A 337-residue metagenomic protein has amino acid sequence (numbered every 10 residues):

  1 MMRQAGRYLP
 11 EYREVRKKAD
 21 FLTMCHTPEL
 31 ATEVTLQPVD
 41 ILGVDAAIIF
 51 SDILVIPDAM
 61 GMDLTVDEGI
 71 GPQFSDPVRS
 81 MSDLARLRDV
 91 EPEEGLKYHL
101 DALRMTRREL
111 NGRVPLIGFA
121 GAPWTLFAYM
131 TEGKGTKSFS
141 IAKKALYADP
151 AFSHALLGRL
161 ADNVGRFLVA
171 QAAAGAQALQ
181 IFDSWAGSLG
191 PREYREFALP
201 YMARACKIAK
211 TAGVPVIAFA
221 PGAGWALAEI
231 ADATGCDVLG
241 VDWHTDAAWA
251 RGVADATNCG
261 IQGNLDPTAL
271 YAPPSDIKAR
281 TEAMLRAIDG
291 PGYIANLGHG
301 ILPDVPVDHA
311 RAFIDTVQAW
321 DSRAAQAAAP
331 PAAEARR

Functional and structural regions predicted by a protein language model:
M1-Y8, G95-R337: Active-site loop segments of alpha/beta catalytic cores
Q4-R7, L30-A31, D52-I56: Short active-site-proximal "capping" loops at secondary-structure junctions
Y12-G43, A47: Active-site-flanking structural segment that lines cofactor/substrate pockets
Y12-R16, L54-G69: Glycine-rich loop at the start of a catalytic domain that most often binds anionic cofactors/ligands
R13-C25, M81-P92, D232: Short, basic, glycine/proline-bearing loop/turn elements
A47-F50, P115-I117: Short, conserved beta-strand segments within well-ordered enzyme catalytic domains that often line or immediately flank
D63-P77, Y129-A142: Short, flexible, mixed-charge acidic loops at enzyme active sites
G69-E109: A gly/proline- and charged-residue-enriched helix-loop-helix capping module
